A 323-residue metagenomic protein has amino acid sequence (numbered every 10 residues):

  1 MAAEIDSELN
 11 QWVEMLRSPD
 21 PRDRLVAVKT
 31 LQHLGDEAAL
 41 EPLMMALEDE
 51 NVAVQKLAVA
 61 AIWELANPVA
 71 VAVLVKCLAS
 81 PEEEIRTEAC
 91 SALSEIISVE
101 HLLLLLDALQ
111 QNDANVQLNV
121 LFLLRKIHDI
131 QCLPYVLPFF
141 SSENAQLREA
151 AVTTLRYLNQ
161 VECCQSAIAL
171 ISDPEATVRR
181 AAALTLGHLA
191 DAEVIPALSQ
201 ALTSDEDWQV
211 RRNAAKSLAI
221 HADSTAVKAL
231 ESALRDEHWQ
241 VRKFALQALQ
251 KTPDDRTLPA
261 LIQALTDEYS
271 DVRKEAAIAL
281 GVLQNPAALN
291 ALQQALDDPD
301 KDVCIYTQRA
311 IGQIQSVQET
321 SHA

Functional and structural regions predicted by a protein language model:
E4-M15, D36-E48, N67-A79, S98-Q110 (+7 more regions): Amphipathic alpha-helical scaffolding segments comprising HEAT/armadillo-like alpha-solenoid repeats
Q11-G35: Alpha-helical segment of the N-proximal tetratricopeptide repeat
P19-D20, E50-V52, P81-E82, N112-D113 (+6 more regions): Short inter-helical turns and helix N-cap capping residues of alpha-solenoid HEAT/ARM repeat scaffolds
T30-H33, A61-E64, A92-E95, L123 (+9 more regions): Core register positions within helices of long alpha-helical scaffolds
N51-E149, T154-Y157: A generic tandem-repeat structural signature
K216-A219, W239, K243-Q250, A264 (+2 more regions): Long, ordered, amphipathic alpha-helical scaffolds
